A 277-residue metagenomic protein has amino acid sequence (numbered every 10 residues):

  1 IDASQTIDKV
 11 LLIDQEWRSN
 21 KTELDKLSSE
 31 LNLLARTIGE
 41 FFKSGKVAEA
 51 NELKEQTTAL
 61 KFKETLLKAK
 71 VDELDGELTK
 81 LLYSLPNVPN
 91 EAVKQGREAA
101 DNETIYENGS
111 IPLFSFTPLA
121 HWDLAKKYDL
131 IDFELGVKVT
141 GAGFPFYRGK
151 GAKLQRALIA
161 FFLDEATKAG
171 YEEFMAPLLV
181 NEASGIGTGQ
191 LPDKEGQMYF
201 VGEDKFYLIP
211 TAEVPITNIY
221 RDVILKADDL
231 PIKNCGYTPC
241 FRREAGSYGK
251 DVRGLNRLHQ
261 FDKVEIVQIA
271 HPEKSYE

Functional and structural regions predicted by a protein language model:
I1-P112, K126, L130, E134: N-terminal alpha-helical targeting/anchoring segments
N108-E277: TRNA-recognition modules of translation machinery and tRNA-sensing kinases, especially anticodon-binding
